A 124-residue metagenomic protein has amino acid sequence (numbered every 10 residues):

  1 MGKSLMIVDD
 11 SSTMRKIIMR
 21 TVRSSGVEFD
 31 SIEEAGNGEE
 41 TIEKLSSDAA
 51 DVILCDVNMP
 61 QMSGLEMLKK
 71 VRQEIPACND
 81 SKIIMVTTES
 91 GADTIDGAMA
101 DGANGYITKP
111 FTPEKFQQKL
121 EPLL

Functional and structural regions predicted by a protein language model:
D10, K109: A Lys-centered signature of the CheY-like receiver
S12-E33: Two-component/phosphorelay signaling modules centered on CheY-like receiver
E34-E43, G64: Helix N-cap/capping motif at the beta->alpha junctions
E43, L65-C78: Short amphipathic alpha-helix used as the core "switch/output" element in two-component signaling
M59: Receiver (REC) domain active-site loop signature in two-component systems and cognate sites in sensor histidine kinases
E66, S90-G105: Alpha4 helix (beta4-alpha4-beta5 surface) of REC/receiver domains from two-component response regulators
F111-L120: C-terminal output helix
